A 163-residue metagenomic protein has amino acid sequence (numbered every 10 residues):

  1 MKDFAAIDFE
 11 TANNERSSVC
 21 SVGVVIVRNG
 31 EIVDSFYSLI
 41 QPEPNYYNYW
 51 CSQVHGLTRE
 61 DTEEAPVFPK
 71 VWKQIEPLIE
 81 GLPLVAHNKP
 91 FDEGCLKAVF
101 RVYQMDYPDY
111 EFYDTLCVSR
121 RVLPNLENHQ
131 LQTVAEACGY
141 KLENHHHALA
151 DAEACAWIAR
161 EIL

Functional and structural regions predicted by a protein language model:
M1-D109, P124-H146: Conserved non-catalytic scaffold segment of RNase H-like nuclease domains
T11-N13, C117, A154: Short, glycine/acidic-enriched loop or turn micro-motifs at the edges of active sites
D106-S119: Conserved beta-strand -> loop -> alpha-helix junction used to position metal-binding or nucleic-acid-contacting
C117-R120, E136, W157-R160: Generic alpha-helical structural context detector
H147-R160: Acidic, divalent-metal-coordinating active-site segment for phosphoryl/phosphodiester hydrolysis, typified by short
